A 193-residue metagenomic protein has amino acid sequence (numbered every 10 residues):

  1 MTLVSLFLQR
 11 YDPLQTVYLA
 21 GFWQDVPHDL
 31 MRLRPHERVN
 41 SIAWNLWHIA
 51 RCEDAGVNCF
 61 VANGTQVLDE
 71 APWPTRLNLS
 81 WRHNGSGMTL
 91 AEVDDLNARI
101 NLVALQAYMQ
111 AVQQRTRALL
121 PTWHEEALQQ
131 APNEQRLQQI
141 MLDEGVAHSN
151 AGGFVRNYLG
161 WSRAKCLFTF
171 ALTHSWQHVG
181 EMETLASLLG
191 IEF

Functional and structural regions predicted by a protein language model:
M1-Y11: Extreme N-terminal tail/first-helix region
Q9-D12, A20, L30-M88, Q114-P121 (+1 more regions): Short, contiguous alpha-helical
G85, V93-D94: Phosphate/pyrophosphate-binding loop motifs in nucleotide- or prenyl diphosphate-using proteins
D94-A107: A short, structured beta-strand-centered segment in the mid-to-C-terminal lobe of catalytic cores from group-transfer
L102, Q110, R117: A contiguous pocket-lining binding segment that forms or flanks enzyme active sites
T122-Q129: Proline-centered turn/helix-capping motifs that create local helix->coil transitions or kinks
